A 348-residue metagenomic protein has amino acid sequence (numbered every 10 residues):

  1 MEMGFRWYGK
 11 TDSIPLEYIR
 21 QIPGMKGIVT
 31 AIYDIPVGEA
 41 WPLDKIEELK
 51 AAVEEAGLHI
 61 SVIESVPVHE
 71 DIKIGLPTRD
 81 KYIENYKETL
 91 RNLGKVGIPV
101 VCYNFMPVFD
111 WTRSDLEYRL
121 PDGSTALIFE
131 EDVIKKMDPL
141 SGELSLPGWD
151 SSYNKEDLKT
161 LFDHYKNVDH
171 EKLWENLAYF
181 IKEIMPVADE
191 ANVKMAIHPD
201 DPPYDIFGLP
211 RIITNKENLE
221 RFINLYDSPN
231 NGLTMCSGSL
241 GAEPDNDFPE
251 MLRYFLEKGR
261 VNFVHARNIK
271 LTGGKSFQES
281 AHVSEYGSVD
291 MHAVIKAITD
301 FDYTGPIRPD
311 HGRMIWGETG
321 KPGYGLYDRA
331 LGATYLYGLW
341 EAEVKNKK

Functional and structural regions predicted by a protein language model:
M1-G4, G9-Y18, A51-E54, D71-G75 (+6 more regions): Histidine-acidic metal/acid-base catalytic patches
D12, I22, A40-S61: Glycine-rich, positively charged N-terminal anion/phosphate-binding segment
S13-L16, I22-V37: N-terminal ordered "arm"
Q21, L58-K73: A short glycine/small-residue-enriched secondary-structure motif
A31-E47, F207: Glycine-rich, proline-tolerant flexible connector loops at the mouths of alpha/beta enzymes
E88, L120-L144, N215-S228, R329-A333: Acidic, His- and aromatic-enriched active-site or binding-groove loops in soluble protein domains that engage sugars
N92-A178: Active-site-proximal, glycine-rich beta->alpha crossover segments in alpha/beta enzymes that shape flexible
